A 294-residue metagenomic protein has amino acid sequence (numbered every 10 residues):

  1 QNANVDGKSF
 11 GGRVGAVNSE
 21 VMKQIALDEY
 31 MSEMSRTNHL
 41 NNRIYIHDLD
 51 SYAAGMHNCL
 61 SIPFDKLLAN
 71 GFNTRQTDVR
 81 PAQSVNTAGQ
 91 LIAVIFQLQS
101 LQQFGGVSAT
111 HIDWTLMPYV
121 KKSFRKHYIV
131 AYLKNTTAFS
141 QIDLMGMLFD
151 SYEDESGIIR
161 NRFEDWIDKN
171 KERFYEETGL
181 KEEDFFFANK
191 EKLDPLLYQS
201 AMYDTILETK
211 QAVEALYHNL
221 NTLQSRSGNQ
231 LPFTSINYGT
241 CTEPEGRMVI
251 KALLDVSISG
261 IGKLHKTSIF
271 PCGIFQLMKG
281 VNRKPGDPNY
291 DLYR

Functional and structural regions predicted by a protein language model:
N2-R294: Conserved catalytic cores of very large enzyme subunits
